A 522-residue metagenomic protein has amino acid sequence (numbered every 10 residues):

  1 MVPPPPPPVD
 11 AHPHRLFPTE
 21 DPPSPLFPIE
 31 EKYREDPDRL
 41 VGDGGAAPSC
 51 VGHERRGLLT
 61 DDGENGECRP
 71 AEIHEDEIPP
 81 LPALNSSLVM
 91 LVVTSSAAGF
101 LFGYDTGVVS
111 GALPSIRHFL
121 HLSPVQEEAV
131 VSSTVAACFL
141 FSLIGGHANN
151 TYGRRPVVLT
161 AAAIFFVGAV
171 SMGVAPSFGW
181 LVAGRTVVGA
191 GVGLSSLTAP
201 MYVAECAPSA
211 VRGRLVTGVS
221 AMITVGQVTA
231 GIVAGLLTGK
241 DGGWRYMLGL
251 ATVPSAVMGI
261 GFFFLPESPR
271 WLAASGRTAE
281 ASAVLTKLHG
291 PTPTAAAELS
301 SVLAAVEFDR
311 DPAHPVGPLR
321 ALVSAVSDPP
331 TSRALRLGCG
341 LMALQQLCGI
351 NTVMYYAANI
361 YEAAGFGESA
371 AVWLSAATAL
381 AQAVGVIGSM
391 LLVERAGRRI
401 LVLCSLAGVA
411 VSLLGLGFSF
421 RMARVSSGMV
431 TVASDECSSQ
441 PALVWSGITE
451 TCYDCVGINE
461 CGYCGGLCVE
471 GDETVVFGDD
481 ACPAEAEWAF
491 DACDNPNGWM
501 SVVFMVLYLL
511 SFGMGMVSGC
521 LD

Functional and structural regions predicted by a protein language model:
V2-H289, E307-D522: Alpha-helical transmembrane bundle of multi-pass membrane proteins
A295-E307: Short, well-structured alpha-helical segments
